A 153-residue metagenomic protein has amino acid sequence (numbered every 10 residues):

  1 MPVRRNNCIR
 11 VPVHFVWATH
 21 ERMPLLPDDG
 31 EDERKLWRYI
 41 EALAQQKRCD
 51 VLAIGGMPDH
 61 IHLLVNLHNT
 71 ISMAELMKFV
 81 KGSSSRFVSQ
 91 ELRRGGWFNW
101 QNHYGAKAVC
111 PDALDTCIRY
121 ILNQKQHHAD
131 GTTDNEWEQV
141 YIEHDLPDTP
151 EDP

Functional and structural regions predicted by a protein language model:
M1-P153: Basic nucleic-acid-binding interfaces
